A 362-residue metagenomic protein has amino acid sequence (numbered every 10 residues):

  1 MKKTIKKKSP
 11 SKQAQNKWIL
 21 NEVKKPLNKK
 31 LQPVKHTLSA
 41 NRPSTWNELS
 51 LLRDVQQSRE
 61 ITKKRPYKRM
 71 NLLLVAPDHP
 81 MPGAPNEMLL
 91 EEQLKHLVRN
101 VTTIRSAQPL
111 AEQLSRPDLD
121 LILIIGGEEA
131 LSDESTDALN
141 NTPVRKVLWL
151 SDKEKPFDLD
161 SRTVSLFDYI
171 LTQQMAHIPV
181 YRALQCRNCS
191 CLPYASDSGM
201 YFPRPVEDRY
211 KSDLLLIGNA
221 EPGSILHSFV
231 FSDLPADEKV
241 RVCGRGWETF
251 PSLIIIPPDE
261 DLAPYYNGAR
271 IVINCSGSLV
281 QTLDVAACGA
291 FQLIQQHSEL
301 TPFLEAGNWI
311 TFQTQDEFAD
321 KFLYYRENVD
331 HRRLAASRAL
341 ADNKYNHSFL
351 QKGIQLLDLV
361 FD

Functional and structural regions predicted by a protein language model:
K2-K3, K7-L49, P66-K68, Y324-D362: C-terminal amphipathic helix plus adjacent low-complexity, charged tail appended to glycosyltransferase catalytic
K35, P179-A195: Helix-loop-beta element that forms the nucleotide-linked donor phosphate-binding surface in glycosyltransferases
L49-Q185: Extended catalytic core of nucleotide-activated donor transferases of GT-like folds
P66-H79, M88-R105, M175, V242 (+1 more regions): Catalytic binding pocket for nucleotide-activated donors in carbohydrate/polymer assembly enzymes
G83, D197-G268, Q281: Conserved catalytic-core segment of nucleotide-activated headgroup transferases in glycan assembly
G126-G127, L150-K153, M175, P193-S196 (+2 more regions): Histidine-centered beta-alpha loop that forms part of the nucleotide-sugar donor binding/catalytic region in diverse
D133-E134, P156-D160, P179-L184, G199-P205 (+3 more regions): Short, charged, surface-exposed secondary-structure boundary motifs
I170-T172, N188-Y194, Q292-Q296: Short hydrophobic/aromatic-enriched beta-strand-loop microsegments
